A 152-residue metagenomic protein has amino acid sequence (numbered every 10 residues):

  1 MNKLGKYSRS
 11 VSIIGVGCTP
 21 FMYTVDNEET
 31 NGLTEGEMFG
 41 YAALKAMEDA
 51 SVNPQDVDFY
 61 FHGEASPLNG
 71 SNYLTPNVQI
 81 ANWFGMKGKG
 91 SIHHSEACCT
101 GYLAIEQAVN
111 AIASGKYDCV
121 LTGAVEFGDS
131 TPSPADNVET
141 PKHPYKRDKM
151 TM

Functional and structural regions predicted by a protein language model:
M1-K89, A113-S114, V125-M152: Conserved "HGTGT" condensation-loop signature of ketosynthase/thiolase-family condensing enzymes that catalyze
G88-E96: Short loop-beta-helix segment that forms the pyridoxal 5′-phosphate
S95-E126: Active-site-proximal alpha-helical scaffold in enzymes
